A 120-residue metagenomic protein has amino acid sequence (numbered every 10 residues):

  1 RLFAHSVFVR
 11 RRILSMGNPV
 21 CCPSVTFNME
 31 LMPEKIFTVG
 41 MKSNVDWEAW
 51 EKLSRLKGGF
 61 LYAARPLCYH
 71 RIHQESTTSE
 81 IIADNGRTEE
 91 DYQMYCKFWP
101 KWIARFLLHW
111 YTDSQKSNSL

Functional and structural regions predicted by a protein language model:
R1-L2, F8, T26, G59-F60 (+1 more regions): C-terminal, non-catalytic tails of nucleotide-sugar-dependent glycosyltransferases
R1-R87: Conserved nucleotide-sugar donor-binding catalytic segment
